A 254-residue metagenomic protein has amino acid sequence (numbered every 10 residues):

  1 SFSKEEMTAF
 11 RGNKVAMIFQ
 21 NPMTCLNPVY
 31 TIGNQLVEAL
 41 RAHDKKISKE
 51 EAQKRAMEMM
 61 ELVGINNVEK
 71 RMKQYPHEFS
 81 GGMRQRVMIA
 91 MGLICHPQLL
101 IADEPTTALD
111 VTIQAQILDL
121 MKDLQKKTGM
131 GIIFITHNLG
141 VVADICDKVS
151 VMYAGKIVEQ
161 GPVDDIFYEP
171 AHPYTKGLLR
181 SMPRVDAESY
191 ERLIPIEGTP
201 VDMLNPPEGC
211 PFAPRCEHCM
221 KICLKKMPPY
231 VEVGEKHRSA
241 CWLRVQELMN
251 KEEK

Functional and structural regions predicted by a protein language model:
S1-A16, A42, D165-P170, V201-P207: ABC ATPase NBD coupling module
S1-F2, M7, N34-E51, E61-N66 (+1 more regions): ABC-type ATPase nucleotide-binding domains, specifically the catalytic core motifs of the NBD
E51-V63, G177-S181: ABC nucleotide-binding domain "signature" region
N66-E69, P162-K254: Short catalytic/signature loops enriched in Gly
Q74-F79, M83: Conserved ABC ATPase signature
I94-Q98: A short, proline-enriched helix->beta-strand linker immediately N-terminal to the Walker B motif in ABC-type P-loop
I101-P105, L109-E191: P-loop NTP-binding/switch modules centered on Walker-like glycine-rich loops
